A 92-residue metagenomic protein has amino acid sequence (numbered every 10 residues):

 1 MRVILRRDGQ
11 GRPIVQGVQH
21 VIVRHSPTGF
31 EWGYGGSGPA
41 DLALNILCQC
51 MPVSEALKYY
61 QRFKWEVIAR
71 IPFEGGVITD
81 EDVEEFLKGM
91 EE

Functional and structural regions predicted by a protein language model:
M1-Q10: Active-site-proximal helix-loop elements at catalytic-domain edges
D8, D41, D80-D82: Acidic-enriched, low-complexity/disordered segments with a strong bias for Aspartate over Glutamate
Q10-Y59: Amphipathic alpha-helical packing elements
P52-M90: Short, compact, well-ordered microdomains
